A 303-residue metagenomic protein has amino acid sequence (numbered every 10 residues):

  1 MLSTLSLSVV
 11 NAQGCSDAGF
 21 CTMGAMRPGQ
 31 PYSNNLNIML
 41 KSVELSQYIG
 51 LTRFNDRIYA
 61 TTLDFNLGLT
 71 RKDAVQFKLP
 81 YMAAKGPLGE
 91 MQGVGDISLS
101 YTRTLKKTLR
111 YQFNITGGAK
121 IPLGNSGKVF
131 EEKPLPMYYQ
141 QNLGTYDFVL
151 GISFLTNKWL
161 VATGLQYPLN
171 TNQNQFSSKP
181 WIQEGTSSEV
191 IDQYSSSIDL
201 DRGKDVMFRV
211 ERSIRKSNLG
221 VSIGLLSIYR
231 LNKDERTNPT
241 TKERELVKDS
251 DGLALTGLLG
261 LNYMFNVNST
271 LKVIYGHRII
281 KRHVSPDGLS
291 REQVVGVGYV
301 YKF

Functional and structural regions predicted by a protein language model:
V10-T52: Outer-membrane beta-barrel biogenesis signature
G14, R27-N35, K72, K106-F113 (+2 more regions): Short loop/turn motifs that connect adjacent beta-strands in outer-membrane beta-barrel proteins
N35-T62, G89, M137-Q141, L246-V247: Surface-exposed strand-loop-strand hairpins of Gram-negative outer-membrane beta-barrel proteins
M39-S46, G50-L51, V75, T186-F303: Outer membrane beta-barrel transmembrane domains
Y48-T52, D56-I58, M82, P87-Q92 (+6 more regions): Outer-membrane beta-barrel translocator domains and adjoining extracellular loop/strand segments of Gram-negative
R57-T61, M91-I97, Y111, N142-F148 (+4 more regions): Residues that define the transmembrane beta-barrel architecture of outer-membrane proteins
D64-N66, T102-T104, G151-L155, A162-G164 (+3 more regions): Transmembrane beta-barrel domains of outer membrane proteins
M91-S197: Outer-membrane pore/translocation modules
